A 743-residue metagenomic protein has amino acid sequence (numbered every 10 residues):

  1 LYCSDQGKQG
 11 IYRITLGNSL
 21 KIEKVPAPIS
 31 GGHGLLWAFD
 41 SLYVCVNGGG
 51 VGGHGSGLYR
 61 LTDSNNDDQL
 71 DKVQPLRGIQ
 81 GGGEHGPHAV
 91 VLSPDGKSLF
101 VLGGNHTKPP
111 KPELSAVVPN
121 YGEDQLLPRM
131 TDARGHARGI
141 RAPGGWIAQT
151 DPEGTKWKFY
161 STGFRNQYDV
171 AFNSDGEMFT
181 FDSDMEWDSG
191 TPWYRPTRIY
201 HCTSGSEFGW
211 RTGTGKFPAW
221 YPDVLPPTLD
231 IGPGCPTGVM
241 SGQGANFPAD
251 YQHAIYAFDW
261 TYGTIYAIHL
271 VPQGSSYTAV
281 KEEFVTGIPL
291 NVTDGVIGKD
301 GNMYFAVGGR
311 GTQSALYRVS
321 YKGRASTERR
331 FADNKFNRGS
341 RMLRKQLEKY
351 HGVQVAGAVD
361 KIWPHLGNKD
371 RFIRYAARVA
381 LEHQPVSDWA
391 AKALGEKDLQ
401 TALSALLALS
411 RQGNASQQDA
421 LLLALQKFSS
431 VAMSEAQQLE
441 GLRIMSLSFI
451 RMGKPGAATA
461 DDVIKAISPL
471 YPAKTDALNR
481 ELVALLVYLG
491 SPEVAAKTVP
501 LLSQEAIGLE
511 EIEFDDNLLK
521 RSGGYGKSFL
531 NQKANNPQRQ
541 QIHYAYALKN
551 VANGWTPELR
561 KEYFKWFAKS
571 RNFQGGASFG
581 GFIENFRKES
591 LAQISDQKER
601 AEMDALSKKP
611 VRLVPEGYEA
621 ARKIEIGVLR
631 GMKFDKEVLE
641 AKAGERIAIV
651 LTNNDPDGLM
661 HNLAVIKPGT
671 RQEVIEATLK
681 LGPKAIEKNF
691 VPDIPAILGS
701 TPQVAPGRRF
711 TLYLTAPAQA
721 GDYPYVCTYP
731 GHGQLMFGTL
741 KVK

Functional and structural regions predicted by a protein language model:
L1-K349: Beta-propeller domains with acidic blade repeats across secreted/periplasmic ectodomains and cytosolic WD/CNH propellers
S19, D188, I199-E207, V665-E673 (+2 more regions): Short edge-strand/loop segments of extracellular domains
A306-G308, T312, Y321-V614: Long, ordered, helix-rich scaffold segments
N368-K369, G644, T652-D657: Short solvent-exposed strand-capping/beta-turn motif centered on an Asx-Ser/Thr pair
K609-G627, G669-F690, P730-K743: Extracytoplasmic/periplasmic copper-protein system
G617-I647, D655: N-terminal edge beta-strand
G658-I666, P724-V726: Beta-strand acidic-aromatic groove motif in beta-rich domains, primarily in extracellular
K688, P695-K743: Extracellular/periplasmic metallocenter environments
